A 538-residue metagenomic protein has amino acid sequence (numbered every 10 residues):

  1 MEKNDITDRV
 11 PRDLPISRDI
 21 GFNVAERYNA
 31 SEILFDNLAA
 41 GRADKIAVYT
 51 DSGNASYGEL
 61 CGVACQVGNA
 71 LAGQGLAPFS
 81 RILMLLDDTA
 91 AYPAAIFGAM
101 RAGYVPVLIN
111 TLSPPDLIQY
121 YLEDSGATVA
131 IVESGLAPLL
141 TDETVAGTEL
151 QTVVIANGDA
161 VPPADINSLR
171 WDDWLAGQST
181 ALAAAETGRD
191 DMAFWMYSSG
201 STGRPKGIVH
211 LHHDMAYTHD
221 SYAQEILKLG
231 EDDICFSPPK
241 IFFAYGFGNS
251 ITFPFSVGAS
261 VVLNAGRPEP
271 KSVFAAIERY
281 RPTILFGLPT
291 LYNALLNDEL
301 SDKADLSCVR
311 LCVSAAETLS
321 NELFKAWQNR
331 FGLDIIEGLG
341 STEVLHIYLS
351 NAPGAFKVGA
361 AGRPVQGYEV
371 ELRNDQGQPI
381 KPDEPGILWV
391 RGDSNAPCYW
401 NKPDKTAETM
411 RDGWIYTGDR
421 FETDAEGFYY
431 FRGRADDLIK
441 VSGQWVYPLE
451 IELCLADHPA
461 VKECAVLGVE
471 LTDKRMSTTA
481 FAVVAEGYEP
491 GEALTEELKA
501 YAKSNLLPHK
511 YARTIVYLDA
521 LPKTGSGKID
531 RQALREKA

Functional and structural regions predicted by a protein language model:
D44-T89, P93-F97, P114-Q119, D172-D173: Conserved AMP-binding/adenylate-forming core of the ANL superfamily
C61-Q66, A176, R189-F194, I208-G230 (+4 more regions): Conserved structural elements of the adenylate-forming
G73-Q74, F97, R101-D173, E278 (+1 more regions): Structural core segment of the AMP-binding/adenylate-forming
D88, V154-I155, A176-Y197, R204 (+1 more regions): Conserved pre-ATP/AMP-binding loop-to-beta segment of ANL
S113, A130-V132, L285, G392 (+5 more regions): AMP-binding/adenylate-forming catalytic core of the ANL superfamily
A156, S504-K528: AMP-binding/adenylate-forming catalytic domain of the ANL superfamily
A216-S237, F242-I284, D298: Conserved AMP-binding/adenylation subdomain of ANL enzymes
A259, P282-G287, L296-K357, E369: Gly/Ser/Thr-rich phosphate-binding loop
